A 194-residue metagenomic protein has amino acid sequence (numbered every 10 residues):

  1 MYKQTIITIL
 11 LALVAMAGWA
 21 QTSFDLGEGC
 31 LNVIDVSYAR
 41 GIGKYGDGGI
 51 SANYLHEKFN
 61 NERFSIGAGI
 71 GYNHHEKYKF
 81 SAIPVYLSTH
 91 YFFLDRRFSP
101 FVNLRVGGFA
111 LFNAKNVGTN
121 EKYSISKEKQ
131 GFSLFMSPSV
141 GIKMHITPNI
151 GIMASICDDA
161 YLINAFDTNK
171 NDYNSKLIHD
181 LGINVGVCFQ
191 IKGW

Functional and structural regions predicted by a protein language model:
M1-Q4, Q21: Positively charged n-region of N-terminal signal peptides that target proteins for export
I7-I9: Sec-dependent N-terminal signal peptides
A15-A17: N-terminal signal peptide c-region/cleavage motif recognized by signal peptidases
A20-I66, N184-W194: Short glycine/proline- and aromatic-enriched beta-strand/turn motifs that initiate or cap beta-hairpins
L26-E28, G43-G48, E76-A82, Y123-F132 (+1 more regions): Replace "Gram-negative outer membrane beta-barrel proteins" with "bacterial and organellar outer membrane beta-barrel
I34-A39, E121-S126, D167-N171: Extracytoplasmic loops and strand-loop junctions of Gram-negative outer membrane beta-barrel proteins
N53-S137, M144-I150, G186-W194: Gram-negative (and chloroplast) outer-membrane scaffold detector with strong preference for beta-barrel transmembrane
M136, K143-W194: Predominantly the C-terminal beta-signal and adjacent terminal strand-loop region of outer-membrane beta-barrel
